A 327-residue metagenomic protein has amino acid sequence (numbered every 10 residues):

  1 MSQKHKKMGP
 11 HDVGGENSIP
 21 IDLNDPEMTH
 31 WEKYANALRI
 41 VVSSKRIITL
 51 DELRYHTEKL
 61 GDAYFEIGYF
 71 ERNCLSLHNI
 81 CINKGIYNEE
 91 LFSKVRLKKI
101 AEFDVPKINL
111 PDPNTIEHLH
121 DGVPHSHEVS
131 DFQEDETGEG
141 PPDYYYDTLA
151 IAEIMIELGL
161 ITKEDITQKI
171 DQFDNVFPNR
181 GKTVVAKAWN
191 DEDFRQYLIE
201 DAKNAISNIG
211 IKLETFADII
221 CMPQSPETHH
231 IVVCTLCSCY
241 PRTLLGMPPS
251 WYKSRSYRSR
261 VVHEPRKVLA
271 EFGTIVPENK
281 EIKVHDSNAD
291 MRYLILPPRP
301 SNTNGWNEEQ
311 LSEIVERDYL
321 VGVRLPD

Functional and structural regions predicted by a protein language model:
H5-E16, P20-E27, R39-V41, L60-G68 (+2 more regions): Terminal, compositionally biased segments used for targeting/anchoring and flexible tails
S44: Glycine-rich, acidic and aromatic/proline-enriched surface loops and short helix-turn segments that act as binding
L50-D51: Zn2+-dependent metallopeptidase catalytic domains
